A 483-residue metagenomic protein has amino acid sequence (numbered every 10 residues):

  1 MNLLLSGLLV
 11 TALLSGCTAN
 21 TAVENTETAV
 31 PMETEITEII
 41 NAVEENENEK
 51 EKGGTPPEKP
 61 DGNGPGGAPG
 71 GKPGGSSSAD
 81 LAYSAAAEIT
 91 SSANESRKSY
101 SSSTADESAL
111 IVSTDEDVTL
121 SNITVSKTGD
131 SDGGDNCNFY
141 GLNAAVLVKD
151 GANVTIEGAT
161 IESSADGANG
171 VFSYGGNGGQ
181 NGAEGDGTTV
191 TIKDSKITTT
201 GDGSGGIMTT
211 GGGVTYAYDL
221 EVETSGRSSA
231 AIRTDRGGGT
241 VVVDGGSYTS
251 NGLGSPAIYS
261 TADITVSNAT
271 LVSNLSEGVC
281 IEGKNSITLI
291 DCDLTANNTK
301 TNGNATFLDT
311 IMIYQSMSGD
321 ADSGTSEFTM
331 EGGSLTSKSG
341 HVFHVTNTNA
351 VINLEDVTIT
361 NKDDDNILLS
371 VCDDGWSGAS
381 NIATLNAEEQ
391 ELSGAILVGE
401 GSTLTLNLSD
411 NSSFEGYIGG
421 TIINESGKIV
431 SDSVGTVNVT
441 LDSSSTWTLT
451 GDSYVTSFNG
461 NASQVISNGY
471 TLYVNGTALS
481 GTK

Functional and structural regions predicted by a protein language model:
M1-L4: Bacterial N-terminal signal peptides that target proteins for export
L14-G16: C-terminal motif of bacterial Sec signal peptides marking the signal peptidase cleavage site
T21-S78, N177-E184, M317: Disordered, low-complexity segments in secreted/periplasmic proteins that are enriched in proline
S76, D135-N136: Feature marking well-ordered beta-strand scaffolds used for ligand recognition
D80-R97, V112-D130, L142-S163, F172-T200 (+10 more regions): Surface-exposed loop/turn motifs in large extracellular/passenger domains
S101-V112: Beta-strand-rich domains and repeat architectures in extracellular enzymes and scaffolds, especially beta-propellers
S433-T436, L449-N459, Y473-V474, L479: Surface-exposed loop/turn positions within long extracellular repeat scaffolds, especially the passenger domains
